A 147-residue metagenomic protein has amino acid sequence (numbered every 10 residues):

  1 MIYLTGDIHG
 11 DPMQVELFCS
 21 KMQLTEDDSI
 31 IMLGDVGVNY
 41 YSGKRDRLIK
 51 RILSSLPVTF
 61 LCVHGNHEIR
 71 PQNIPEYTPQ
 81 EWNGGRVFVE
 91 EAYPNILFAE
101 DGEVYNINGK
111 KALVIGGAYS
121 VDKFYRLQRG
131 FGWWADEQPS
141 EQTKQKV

Functional and structural regions predicted by a protein language model:
M1-H9, G109-A118: Active-site-proximal beta-strand elements of phosphoester/diester hydrolases
T5, G10-I107: Core catalytic region of metal-dependent phosphoesterases/phosphodiesterases, especially metallo-beta-lactamase-like
K110-V147: Active-site-proximal loop/helix segment associated with metal-binding centers of metalloenzymes
